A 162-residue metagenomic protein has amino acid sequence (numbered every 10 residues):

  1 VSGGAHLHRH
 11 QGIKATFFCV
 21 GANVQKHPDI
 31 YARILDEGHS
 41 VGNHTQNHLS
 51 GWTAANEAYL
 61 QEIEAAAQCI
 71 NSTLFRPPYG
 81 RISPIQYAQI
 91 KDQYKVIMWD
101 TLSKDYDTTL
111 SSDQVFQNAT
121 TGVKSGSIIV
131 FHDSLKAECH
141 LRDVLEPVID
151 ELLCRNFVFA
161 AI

Functional and structural regions predicted by a protein language model:
V1-A54, A58-A65, N71-S72, V158: Active-site beta->alpha N-cap acidic-glycine motif
R9-A15, N23-K26, K136-I162: C-terminal domain-boundary segment and adjacent tail
F18-H27, L49-E57, R76-I82, K104-L110 (+1 more regions): Acidic-and-aromatic substrate-binding clefts and catalytic sites of carbohydrate-active enzymes
V41-N47, G80, V130-D133: Histidine-centered catalytic micro-motifs
R81-G122, N156-I162: His/Asp/Glu-enriched short active-site or ligand-binding loop at hydrolase and phosphoryl-transfer sites
